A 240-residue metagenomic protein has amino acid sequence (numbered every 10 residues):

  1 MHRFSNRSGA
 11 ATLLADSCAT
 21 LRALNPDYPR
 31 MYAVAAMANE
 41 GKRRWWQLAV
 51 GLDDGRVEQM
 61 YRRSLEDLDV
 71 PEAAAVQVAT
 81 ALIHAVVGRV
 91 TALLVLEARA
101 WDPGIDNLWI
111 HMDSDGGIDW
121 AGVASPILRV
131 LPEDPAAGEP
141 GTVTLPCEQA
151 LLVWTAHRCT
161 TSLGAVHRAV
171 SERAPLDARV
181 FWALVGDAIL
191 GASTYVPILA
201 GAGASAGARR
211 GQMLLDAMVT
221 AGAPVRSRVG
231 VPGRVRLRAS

Functional and structural regions predicted by a protein language model:
M1-A85, R99, D113-S240: Nucleotide/phosphate-binding site architecture used for ATP/NTP-dependent chemistry
G88-R99: Protein kinase catalytic-loop region centered on the HRD/HxD motif
E97-M112: A short glycine-rich, hydrophobically flanked beta-strand micro-motif that places a catalytic Asp/Glu for divalent metal
